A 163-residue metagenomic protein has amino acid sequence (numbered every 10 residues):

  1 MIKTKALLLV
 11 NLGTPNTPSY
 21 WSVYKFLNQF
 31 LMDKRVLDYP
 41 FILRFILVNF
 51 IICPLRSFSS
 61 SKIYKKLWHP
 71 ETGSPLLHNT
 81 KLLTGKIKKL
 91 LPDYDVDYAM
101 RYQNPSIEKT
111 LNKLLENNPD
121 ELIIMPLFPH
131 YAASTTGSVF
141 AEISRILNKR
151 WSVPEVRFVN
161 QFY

Functional and structural regions predicted by a protein language model:
M1-Y163: Active-site-proximal alpha-helix that buttresses catalytic centers in soluble enzyme cores
